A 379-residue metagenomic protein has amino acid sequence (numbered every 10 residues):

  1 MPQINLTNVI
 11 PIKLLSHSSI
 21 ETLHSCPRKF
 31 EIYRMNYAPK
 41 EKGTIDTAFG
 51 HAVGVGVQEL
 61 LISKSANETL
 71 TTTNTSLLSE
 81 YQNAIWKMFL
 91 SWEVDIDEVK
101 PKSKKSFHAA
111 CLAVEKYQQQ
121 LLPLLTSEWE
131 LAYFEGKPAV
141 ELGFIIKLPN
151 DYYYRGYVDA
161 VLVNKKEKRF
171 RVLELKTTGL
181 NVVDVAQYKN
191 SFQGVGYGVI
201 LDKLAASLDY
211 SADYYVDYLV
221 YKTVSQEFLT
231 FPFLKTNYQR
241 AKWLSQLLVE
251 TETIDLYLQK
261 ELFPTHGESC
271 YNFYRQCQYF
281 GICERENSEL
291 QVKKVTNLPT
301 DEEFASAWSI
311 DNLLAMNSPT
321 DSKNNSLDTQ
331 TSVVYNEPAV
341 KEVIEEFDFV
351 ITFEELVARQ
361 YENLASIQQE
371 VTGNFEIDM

Functional and structural regions predicted by a protein language model:
M1-L15, G143: Long, acidic, intrinsically disordered low-complexity segments
K13-L14, D184-Q187, G198-M379: Metal-dependent nuclease catalytic regions and adjoining charged, substrate-binding loops involved in nucleic-acid end
I20-A66, Q276-Y279: Nuclease catalytic cores
C26-Y33, L162, K168-L175, E252-D255: Active-site-adjacent bridging/hinge elements
N36, K176-G179, V220: A short beta-strand motif that forms part of the nucleic acid-binding face of small beta-barrel RNA-binding folds
I45, F49, S106, A110 (+1 more regions): Hydrophobic (often cysteine-bearing) scaffold residues that line and stabilize catalytic clefts of nucleotide/cofactor
G56-V140: A non-catalytic, helix-rich entry segment at domain boundaries
F134-A205: Non-catalytic protein-protein interaction segments used by genome-maintenance enzymes to assemble and couple activities
